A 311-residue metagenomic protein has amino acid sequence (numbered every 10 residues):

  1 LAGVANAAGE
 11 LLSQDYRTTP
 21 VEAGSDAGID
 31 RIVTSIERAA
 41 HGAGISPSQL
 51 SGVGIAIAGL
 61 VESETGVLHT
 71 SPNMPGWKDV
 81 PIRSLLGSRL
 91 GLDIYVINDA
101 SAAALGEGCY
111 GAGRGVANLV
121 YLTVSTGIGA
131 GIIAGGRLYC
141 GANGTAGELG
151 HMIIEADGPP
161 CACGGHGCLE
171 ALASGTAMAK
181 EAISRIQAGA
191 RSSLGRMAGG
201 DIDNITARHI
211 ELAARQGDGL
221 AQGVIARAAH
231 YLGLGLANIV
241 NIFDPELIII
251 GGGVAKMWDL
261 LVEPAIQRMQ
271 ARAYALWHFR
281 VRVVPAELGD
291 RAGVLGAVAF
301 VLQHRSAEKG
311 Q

Functional and structural regions predicted by a protein language model:
L1-G52, V61-V67, R83-L92, G106-V116 (+2 more regions): ATP-binding/phosphotransfer module of carbohydrate and carboxylate kinases, centering on a glycine-rich
D15-R17, P72, A142: Short hydrophobic alpha-helix segments
G54-A58, Y121-G127, G131-I133: Short beta-strand segments
V67-W77: A charged helix-plus-loop insertion that forms the helical arch/lid used to bind and gate nucleic-acid substrates
I94-N98: General beta-strand structural signal in soluble alpha/beta enzymes
D99, S125, A297: Active-site glycine-centered loops adjacent to acidic/histidine catalytic or metal-binding residues that shape
A100-A104: Active-site-adjacent loop/helix segments that line or gate small-molecule/cofactor pockets in enzymes
T145-E148: Structural signature of FAD isoalloxazine-binding scaffolds in flavoprotein oxidoreductases
